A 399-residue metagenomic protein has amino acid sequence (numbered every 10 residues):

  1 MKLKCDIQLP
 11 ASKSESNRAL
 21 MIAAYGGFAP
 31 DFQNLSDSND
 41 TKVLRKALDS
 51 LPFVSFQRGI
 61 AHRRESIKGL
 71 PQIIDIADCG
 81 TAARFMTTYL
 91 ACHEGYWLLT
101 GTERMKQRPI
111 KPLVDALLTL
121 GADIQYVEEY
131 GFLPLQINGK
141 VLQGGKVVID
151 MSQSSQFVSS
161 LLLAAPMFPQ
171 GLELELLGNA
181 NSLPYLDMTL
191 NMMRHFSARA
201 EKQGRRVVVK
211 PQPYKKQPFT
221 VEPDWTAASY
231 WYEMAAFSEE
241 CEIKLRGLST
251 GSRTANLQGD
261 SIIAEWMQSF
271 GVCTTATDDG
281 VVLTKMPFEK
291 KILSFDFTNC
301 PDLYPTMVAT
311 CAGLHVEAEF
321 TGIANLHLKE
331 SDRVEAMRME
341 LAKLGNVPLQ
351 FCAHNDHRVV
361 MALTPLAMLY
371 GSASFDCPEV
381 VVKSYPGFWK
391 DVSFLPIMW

Functional and structural regions predicted by a protein language model:
M1-W399: Short, structured segments at the rim of ligand-binding sites
